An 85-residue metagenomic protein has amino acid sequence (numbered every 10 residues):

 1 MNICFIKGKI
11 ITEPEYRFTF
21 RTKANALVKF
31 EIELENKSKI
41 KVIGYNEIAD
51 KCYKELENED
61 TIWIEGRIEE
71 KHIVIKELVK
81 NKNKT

Functional and structural regions predicted by a protein language model:
M1-T85: Single-stranded nucleic acid-binding surfaces, predominantly the OB-fold ssDNA-binding core
